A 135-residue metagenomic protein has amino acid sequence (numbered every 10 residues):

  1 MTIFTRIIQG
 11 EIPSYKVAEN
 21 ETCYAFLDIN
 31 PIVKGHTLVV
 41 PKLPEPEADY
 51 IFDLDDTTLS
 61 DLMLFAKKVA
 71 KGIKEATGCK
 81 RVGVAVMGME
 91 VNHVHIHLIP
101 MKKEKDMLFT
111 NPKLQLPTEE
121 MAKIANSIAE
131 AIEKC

Functional and structural regions predicted by a protein language model:
M1-C135: HIT superfamily nucleotide-processing domains
